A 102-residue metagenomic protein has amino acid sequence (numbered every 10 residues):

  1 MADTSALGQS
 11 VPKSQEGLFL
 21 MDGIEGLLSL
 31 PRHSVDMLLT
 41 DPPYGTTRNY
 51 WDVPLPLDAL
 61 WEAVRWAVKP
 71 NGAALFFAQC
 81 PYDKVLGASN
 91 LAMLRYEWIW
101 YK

Functional and structural regions predicted by a protein language model:
A2-K102: Core catalytic lobe of class I
